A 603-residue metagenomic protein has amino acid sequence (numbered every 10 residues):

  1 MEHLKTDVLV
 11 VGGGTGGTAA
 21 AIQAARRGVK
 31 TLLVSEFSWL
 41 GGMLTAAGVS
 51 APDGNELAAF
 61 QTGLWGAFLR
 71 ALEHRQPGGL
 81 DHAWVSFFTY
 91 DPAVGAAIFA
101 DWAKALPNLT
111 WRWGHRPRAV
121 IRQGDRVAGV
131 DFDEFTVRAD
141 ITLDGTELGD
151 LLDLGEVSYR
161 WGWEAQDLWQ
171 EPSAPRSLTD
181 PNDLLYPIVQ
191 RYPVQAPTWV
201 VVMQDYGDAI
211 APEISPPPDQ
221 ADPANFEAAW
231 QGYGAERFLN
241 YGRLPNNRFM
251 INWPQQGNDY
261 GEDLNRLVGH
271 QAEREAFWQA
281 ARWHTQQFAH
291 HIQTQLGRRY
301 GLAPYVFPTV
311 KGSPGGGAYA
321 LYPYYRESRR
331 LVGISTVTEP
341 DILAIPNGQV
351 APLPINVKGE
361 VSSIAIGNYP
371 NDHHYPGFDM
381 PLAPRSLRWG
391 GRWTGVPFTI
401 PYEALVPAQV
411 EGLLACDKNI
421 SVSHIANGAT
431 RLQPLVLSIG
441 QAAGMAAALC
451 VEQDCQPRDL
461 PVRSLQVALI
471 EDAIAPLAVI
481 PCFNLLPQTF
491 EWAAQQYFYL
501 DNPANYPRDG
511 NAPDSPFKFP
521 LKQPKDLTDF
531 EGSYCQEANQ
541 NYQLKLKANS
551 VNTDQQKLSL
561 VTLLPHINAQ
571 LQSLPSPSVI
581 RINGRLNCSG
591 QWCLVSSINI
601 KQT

Functional and structural regions predicted by a protein language model:
E2-G14: Beta1/beta-strand and adjacent pyrophosphate-binding region of the FAD-binding site in flavoprotein oxidoreductases
K5, Q23, V29-K30, S35-A119 (+4 more regions): Conserved N-terminal/central alpha/beta ligand/cofactor-binding core
G17: N-terminal Rossmann-fold NAD(P) dinucleotide-binding loop
M43, F135-I141, G145-A442, A446-D529 (+3 more regions): Flavin (FAD/FMN)-binding glycine-rich loop and adjacent Rossmann-like elements that form
I121-T136: Conserved beta-strand-loop-beta-strand element in the redox core of flavoprotein oxidoreductases
P524-Q540: Structural detector for short beta-strands of small beta-barrel domains
A538-T562: OB-fold (S1/OB) nucleic-acid-binding surfaces
